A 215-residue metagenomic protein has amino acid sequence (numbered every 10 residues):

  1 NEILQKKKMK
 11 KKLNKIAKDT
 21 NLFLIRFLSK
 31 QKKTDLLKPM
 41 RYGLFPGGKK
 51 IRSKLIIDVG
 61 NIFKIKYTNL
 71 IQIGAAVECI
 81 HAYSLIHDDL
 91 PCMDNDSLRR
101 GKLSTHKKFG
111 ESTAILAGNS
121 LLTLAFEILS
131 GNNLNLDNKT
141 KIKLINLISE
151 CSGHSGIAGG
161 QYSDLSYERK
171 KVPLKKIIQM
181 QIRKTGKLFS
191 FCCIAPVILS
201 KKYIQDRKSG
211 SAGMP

Functional and structural regions predicted by a protein language model:
E2-L28: N-terminal amphipathic/basic leader segments beginning at the initiator methionine
K18, I25-S211: Mg2+-dependent prenyl diphosphate-binding active-site environment of isoprenoid biosynthetic enzymes
